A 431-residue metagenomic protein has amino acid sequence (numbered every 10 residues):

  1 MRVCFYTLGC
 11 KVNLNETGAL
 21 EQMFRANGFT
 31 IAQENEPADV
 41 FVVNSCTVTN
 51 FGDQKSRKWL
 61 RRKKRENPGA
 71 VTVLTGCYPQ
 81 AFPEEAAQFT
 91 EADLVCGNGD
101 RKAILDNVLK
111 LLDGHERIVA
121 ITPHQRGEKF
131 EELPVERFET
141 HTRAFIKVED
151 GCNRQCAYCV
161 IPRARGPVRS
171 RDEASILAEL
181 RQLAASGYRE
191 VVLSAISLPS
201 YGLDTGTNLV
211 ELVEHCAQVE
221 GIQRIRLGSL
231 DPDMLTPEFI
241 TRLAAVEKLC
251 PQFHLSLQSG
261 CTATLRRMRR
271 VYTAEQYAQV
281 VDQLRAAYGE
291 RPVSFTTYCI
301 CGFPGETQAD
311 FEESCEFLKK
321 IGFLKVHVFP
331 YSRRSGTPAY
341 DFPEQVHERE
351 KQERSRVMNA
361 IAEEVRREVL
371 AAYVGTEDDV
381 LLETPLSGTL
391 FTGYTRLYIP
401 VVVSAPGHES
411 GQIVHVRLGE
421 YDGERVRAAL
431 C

Functional and structural regions predicted by a protein language model:
M1-Y201, E238, L243, F253 (+4 more regions): Proteins enriched for Cys/Gly/acidic motifs involved in redox and nucleic-acid/cofactor modification
R2, N67-P68, V219-R226: Short, surface-exposed connector motifs at secondary-structure boundaries
T47-G52, Y188-H215, V219, D231-E238 (+2 more regions): Conserved glycine-rich "GG(E/T)P / GGGxP" loop and the immediately following alpha-helix in the radical SAM core
Q155, C159-G166, L198, R224-D233 (+3 more regions): Conserved strand-turn element in the central/C-terminal portion of the radical SAM core barrel that lines
A185, V210-E211, H215-R224, L235-T297: Radical SAM/AdoMet-radical enzyme domain recognition
T205-A217, P237-P251, E306-F323, E348-E353 (+1 more regions): Short, electropositive alpha-helical surface patch
L255, Y298, L318, V326 (+3 more regions): Hydrophobic, well-ordered secondary-structure elements that form the walls of internal hydrophobic environments
D341-C431: Terminal RNA-binding accessory module
